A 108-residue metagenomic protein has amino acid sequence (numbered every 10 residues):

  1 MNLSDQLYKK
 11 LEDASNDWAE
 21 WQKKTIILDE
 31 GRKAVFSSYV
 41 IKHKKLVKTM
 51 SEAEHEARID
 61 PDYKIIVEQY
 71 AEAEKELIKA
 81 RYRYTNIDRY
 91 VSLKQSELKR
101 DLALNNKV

Functional and structural regions predicted by a protein language model:
M1-V108: Charge-rich amphipathic alpha-helical interaction elements
